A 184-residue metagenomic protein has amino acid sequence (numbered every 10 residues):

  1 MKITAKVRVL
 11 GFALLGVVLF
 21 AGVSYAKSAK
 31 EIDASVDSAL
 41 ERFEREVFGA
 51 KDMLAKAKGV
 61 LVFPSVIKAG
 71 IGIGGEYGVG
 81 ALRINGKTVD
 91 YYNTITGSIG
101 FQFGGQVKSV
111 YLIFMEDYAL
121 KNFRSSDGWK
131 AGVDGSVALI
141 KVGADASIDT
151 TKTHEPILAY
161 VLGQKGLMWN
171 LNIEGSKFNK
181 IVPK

Functional and structural regions predicted by a protein language model:
K2-F12: Bacterial N-terminal signal peptides that target proteins for export
L14-F20: Hydrophobic core
F20-A26: Sec/Tat signal peptide C-region and signal peptidase I cleavage site
A26-K184: Small-residue-enriched, tightly packed secondary-structure blocks
